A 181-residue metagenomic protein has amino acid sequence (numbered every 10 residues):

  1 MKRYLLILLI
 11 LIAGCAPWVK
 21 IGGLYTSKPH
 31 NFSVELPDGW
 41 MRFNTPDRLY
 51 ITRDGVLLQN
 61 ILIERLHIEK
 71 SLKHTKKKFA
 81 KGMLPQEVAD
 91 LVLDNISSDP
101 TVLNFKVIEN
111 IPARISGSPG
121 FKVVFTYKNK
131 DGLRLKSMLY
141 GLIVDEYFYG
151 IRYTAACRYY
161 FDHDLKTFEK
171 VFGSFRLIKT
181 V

Functional and structural regions predicted by a protein language model:
Y4-A13: Sec-dependent N-terminal signal peptides
I12-H30: Bacterial Sec signal peptide processing site at the extreme N-terminus
H30-D90: Secretory pathway targeting signatures of secreted, lumenal, and periplasmic proteins
D38-W40, G55, F125-N129, L139 (+1 more regions): A mature extracytoplasmic/lumenal domain signature
W40, Y147-V181: Surface-exposed amphipathic alpha-helical segments
F43, N95-D99, T126, V171-S174 (+1 more regions): Structured segments of extracytoplasmic/periplasmic soluble domains in secreted or envelope-associated proteins
G55-L57, S116, L142-F148: Short, solvent-exposed coil/turn segments at beta-strand boundaries
Q86-L142: Signature of long, low-cysteine stretches enriched in small and polar/charged residues
